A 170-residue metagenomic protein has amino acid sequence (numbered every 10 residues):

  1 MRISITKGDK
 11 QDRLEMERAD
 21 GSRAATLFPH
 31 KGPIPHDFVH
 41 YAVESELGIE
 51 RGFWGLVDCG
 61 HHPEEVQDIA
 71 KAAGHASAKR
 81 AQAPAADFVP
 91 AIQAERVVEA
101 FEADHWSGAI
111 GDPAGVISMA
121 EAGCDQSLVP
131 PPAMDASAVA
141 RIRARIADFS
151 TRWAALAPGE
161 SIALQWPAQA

Functional and structural regions predicted by a protein language model:
M1-S4, D9, T26, K31-P35 (+1 more regions): Metalloprotease/metallohydrolase-associated module, dominated by Zn2+-dependent proteases
D12-E17: Short polybasic amphipathic segments
D20-G21: Detector for glycine-centered tight turns/loop "hinges" at secondary-structure junctions
V43: Short active-site segment of divalent metal-dependent hydrolases/proteases that encodes the spacing between
